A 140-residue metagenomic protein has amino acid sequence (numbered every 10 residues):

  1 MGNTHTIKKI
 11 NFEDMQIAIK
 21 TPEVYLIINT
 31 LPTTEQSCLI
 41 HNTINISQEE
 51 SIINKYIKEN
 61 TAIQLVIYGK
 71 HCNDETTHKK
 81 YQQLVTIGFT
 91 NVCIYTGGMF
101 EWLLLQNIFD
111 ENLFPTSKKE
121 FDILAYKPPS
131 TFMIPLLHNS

Functional and structural regions predicted by a protein language model:
G2-I17, T21-Y25, T30-V66, H71-S140: Rhodanese-like catalytic fold shared by cysteine-dependent sulfurtransferases and DSP/PTP-type phosphatases
